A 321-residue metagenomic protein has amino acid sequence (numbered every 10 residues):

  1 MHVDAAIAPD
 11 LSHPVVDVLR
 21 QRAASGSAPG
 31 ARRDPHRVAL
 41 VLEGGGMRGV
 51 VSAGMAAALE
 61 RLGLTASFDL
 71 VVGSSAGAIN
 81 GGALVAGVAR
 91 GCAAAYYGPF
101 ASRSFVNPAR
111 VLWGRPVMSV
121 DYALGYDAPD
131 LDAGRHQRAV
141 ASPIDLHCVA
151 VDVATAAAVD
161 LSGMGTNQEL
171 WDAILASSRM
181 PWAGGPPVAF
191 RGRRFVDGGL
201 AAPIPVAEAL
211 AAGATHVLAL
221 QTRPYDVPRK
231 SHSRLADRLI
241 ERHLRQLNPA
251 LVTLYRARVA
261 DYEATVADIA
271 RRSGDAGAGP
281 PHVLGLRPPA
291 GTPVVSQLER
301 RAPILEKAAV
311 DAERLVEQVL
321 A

Functional and structural regions predicted by a protein language model:
M1-V72, G82-A321: Patatin-like phospholipase
G73, G77: Gly/Ala-rich beta-loop-alpha elbow adjacent to hydrolase catalytic centers
